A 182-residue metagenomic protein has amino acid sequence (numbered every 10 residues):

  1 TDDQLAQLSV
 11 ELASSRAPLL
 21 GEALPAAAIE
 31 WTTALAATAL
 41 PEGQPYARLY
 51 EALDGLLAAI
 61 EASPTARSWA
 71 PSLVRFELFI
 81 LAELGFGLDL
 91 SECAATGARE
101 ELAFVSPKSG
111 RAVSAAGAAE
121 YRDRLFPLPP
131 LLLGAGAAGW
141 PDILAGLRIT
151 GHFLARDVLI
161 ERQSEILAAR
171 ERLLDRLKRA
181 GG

Functional and structural regions predicted by a protein language model:
T1-G182: Non-catalytic alpha-helical scaffolds and adjoining flexible linkers that form interface surfaces for assembly
